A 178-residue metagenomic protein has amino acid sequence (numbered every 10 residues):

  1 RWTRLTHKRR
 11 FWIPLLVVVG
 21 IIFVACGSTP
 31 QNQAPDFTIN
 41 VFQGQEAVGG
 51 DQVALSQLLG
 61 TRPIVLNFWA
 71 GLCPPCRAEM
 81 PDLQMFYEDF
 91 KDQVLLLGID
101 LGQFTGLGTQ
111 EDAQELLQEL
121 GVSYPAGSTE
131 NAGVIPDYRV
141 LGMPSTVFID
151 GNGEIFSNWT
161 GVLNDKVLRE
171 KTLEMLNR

Functional and structural regions predicted by a protein language model:
R1-E46, S157, R178: N-terminal targeting signals for export/organelle localization
T38-I64, E88: A short beta-strand-turn-helix
T61-I64, W69-L72, G142: Short pre-active-site segment immediately N-terminal to redox-active cysteine/selenocysteine motifs in thiol-based
V65-L66, L96, T146: Hydrophobic beta-strand anchors of alpha/beta hydrolase catalytic cores
F68-M85: Conserved redox-active cysteine motifs that mediate thiol-disulfide chemistry, especially di-cysteine Cys-X(1-2)-Cys
Q93-G108, V122-N131: Thiol-based oxidoreductase modules, predominantly thioredoxin-like and allied folds used for disulfide exchange
Q114-G151: Short, internal strand/loop/helix patches that form the active-site neighborhood or redox-interaction surface
G142, V147-R178: Thiol-/selenol-based redox modules, centered on thioredoxin-like and closely related oxidoreductase domains
